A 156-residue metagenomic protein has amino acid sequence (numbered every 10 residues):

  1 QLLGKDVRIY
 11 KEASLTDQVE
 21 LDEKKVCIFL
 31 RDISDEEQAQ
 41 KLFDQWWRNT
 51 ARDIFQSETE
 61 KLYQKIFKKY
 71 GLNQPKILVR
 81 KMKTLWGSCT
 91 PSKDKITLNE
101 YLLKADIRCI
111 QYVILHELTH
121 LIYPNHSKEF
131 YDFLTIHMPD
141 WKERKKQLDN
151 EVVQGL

Functional and structural regions predicted by a protein language model:
Q1-Y112, L121-L156: Active-site-proximal or metal-binding-adjacent scaffold patches in catalytic folds
E117: Walker B catalytic acidic pair
